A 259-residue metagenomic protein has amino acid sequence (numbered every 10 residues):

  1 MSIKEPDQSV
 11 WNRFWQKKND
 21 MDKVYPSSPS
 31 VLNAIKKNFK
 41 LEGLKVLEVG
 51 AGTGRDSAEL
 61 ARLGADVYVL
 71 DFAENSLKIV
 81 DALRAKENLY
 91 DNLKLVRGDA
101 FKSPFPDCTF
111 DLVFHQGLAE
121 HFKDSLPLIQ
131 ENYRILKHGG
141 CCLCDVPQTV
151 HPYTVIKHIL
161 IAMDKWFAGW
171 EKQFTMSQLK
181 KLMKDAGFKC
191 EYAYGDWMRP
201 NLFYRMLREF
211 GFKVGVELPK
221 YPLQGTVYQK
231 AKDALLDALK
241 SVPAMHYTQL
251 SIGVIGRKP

Functional and structural regions predicted by a protein language model:
M1-K40, E59: Conserved class I S-adenosyl-L-methionine
T53-K102: Class I SAM-dependent methyltransferase SAM/SAH-binding core
F101-V113: A short acidic, Gly/Pro-enriched loop at the edge of an enzyme's catalytic core that lines a small-molecule cofactor
L126-C141: A short glycine-rich, Lys/Arg-flanked "PGG" loop and its adjoining helix->strand segment in the class I
C144-V146: Acidic carboxylate diad motif detector
Q148-W170, K181: Short, glycine-/aromatic-enriched active-site segment of Class I SAM-dependent methyltransferases
K157-I161, Y192-P259: A C-terminal cap/extension of S-adenosyl-L-methionine-dependent methyltransferases that defines the acceptor-substrate
E171-G187, A193: Short alpha-helix
